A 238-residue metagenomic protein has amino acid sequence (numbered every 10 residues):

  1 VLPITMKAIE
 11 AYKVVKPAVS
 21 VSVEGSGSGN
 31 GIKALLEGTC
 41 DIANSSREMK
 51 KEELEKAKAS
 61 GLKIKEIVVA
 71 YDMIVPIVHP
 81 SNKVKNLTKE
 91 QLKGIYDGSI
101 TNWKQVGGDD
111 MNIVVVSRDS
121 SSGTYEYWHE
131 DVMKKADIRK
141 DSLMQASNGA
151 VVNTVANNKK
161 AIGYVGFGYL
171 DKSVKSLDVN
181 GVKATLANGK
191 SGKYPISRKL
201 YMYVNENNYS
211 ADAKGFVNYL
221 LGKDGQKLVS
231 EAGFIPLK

Functional and structural regions predicted by a protein language model:
V1-K238: Exported/periplasmic ABC-transporter solute-binding proteins
